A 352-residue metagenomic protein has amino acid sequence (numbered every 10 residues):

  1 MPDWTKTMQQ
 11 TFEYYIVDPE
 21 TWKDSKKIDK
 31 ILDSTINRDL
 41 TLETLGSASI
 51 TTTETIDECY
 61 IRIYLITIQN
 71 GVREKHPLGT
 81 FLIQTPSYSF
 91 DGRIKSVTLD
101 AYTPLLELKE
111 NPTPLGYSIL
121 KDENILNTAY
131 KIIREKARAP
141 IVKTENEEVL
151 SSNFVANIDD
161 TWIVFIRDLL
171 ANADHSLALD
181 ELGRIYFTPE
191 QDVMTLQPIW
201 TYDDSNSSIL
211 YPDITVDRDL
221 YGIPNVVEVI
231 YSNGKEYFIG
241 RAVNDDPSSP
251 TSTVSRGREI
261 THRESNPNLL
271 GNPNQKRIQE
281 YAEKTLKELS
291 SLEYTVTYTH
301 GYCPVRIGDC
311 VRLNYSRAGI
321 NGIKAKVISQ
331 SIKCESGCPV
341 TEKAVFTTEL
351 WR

Functional and structural regions predicted by a protein language model:
M1-D29: Polar/acidic, low-complexity leader/linker segments enriched in S/T/G and N/D
P2-E13, R167, P189-E288, L292-S336 (+1 more regions): Acidic, small/polar-enriched beta strand-loop surface segments
K26-Y60, L105-P112, I119, E123 (+1 more regions): Extracellular/virion structural assembly segments
R38-E54, K95-L105, V229, S290-T299 (+2 more regions): Oligomerization/assembly interface segments of phage tail-like spikes and tubes
T41, A48-I50, A101, P114-V142 (+4 more regions): Amphipathic, non-transmembrane alpha-helical segments in extracytoplasmic/periplasmic proteins
T55-P140, L350: Surface-exposed cap/loop segments at beta↔alpha junctions
Q69-A101, A178, V311-V345: Short beta-strand and beta-hairpin "edge-sheet" elements
D91-L108, E145-I223: Short beta-strand-centered interaction patches in the first periplasmic/extracellular domains of large envelope
